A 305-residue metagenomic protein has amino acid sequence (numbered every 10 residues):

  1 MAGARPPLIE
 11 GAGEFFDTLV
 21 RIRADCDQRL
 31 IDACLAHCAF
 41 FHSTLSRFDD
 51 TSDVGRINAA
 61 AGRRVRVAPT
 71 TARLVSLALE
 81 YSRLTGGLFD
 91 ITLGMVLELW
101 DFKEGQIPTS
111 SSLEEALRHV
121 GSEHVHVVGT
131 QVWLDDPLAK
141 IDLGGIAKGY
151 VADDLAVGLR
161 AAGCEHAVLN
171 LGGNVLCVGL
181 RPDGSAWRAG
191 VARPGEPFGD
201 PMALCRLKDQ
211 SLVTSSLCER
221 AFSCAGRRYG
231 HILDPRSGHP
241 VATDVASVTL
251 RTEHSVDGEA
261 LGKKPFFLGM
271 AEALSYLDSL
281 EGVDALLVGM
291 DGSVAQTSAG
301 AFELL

Functional and structural regions predicted by a protein language model:
M1-L305: Mature catalytic core of soluble alpha/beta enzymes
